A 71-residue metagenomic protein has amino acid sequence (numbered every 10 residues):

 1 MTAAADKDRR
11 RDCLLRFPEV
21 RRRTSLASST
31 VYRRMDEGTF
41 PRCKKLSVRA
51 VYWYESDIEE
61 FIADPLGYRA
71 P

Functional and structural regions predicted by a protein language model:
T2-E37, S56-Y68: Polyanion-binding surface elements
E37-C43: Short, solvent-exposed alpha-helical "recognition" segments
T39, Y52-W53: Short secondary-structure boundary/hinge segments and terminal tails
C43-K44, A70-P71: Short, hydrophobic secondary-structure boundary micro-motifs
K44-V51: Short Lys/Arg-enriched helix C-cap and helix-to-coil transition segments that create basic nucleic-acid-contact patches
